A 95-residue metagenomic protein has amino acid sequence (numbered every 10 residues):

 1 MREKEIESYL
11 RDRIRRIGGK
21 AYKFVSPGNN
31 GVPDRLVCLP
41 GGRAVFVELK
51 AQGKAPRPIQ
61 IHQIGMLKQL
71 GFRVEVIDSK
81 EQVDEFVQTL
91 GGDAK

Functional and structural regions predicted by a protein language model:
M1-K95: Catalytic phosphate/metal-binding cores of nucleic-acid and nucleotide-processing enzymes, i.e., regions that mediate
